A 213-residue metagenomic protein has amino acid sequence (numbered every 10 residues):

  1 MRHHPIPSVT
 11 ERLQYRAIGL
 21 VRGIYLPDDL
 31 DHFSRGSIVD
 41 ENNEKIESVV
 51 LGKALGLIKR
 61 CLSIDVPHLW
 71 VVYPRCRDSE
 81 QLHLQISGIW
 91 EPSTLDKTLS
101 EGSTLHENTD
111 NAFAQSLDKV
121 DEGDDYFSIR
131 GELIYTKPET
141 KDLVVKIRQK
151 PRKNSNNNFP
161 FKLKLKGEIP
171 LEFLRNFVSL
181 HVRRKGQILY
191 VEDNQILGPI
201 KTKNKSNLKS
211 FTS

Functional and structural regions predicted by a protein language model:
H3-H32, E107, N111, L117-K141: Structural detector for short beta-strands of small beta-barrel domains
G19-G23, D65-P74, G131-L133, F177-R184: OB-fold and OB-like beta-barrel modules that bind single-stranded nucleic acids
S37, E44-K97: Acidic (E/D-rich), amphipathic helical modules within compact regulatory domains
E41-L62, K146-E172: Beta-strand/loop nucleic-acid-binding surfaces
K53-R60, Y73-P74, L133, I147-Q149 (+2 more regions): Short beta-rich binding modules
Y73-E107, R183-T212: OB-fold/S1-family single-stranded nucleic acid-binding modules
D96-K97, D118, R175, L180: Long, basic N-terminal domains or extensions that often function in RNA/ssDNA interaction or organelle/cellular
G123-N158, G167-Q187: Eukaryotic intrinsically disordered, low-complexity regulatory regions
